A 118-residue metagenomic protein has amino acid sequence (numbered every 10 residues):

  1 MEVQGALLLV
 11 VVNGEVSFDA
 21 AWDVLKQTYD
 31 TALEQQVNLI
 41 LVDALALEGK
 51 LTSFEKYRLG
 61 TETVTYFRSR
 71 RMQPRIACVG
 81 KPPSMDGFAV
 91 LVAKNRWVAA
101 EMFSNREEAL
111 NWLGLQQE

Functional and structural regions predicted by a protein language model:
M1-E118: Amphipathic, Lys/Arg-enriched alpha-helical "gate/interface" segment within cytosolic domains that mediates
